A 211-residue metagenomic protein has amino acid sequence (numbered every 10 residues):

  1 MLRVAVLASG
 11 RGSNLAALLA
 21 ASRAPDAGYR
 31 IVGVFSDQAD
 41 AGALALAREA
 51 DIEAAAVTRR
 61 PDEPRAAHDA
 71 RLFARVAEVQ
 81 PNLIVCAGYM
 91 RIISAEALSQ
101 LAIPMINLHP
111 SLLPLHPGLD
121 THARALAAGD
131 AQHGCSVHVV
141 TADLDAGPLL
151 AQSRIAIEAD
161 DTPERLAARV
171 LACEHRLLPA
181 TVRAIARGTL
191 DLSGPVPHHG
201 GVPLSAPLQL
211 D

Functional and structural regions predicted by a protein language model:
M1-G42, L46: N-terminal Rossmann-like dinucleotide-binding module
A8, R65, D69, A167-L171 (+1 more regions): Amphipathic, non-transmembrane alpha-helical scaffold segments
A16, S193-D211: Short, basic/aromatic-enriched C-terminal tail that caps enzymatic domains
A21, Y29, L83, A87-G200: Donor/substrate-binding cores of folate-linked one-carbon enzymes
S36-D37, R60-P61, R65, D69 (+1 more regions): N-terminal glycine-rich "phosphate-gripper" loop used for MgATP/nucleotide binding and carboxylate activation
A55-R60, L108: Short beta->alpha connector loops at strand-helix junctions that form conserved, small/polar/Pro-enriched
